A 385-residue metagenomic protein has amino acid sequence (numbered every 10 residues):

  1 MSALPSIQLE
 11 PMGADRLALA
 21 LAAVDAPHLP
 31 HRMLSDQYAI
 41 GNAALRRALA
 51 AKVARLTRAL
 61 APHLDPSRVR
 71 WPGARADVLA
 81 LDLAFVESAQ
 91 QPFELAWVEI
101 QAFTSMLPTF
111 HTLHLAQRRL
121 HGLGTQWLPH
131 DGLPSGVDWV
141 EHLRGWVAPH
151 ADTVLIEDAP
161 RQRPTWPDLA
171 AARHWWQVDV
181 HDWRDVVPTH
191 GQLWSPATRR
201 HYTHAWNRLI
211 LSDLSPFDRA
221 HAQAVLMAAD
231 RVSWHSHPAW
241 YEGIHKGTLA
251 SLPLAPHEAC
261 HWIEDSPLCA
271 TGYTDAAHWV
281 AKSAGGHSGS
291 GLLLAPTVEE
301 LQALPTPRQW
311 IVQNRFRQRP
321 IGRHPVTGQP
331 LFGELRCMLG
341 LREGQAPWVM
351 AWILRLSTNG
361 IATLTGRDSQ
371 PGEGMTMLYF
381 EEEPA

Functional and structural regions predicted by a protein language model:
M1-A385: Preference for protein termini
